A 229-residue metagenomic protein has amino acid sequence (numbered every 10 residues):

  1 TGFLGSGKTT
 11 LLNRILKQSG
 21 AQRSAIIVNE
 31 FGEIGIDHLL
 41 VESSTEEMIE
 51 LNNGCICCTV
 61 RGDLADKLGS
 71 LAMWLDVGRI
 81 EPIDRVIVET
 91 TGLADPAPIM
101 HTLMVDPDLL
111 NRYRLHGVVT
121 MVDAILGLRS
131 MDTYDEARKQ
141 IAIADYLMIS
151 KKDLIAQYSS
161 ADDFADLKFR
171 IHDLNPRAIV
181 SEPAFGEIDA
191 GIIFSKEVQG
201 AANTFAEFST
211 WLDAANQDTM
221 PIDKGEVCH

Functional and structural regions predicted by a protein language model:
T1, S6, T10-S130: Nucleotide-state-sensitive switch-loop elements of NTP-binding domains
D37, Y134-E136, D218-T219: Short beta-strand/turn micro-motifs at beta-sheet edges
S44, R114, I143, L174-P176: Short, structured coil segments at secondary-structure junctions
D95-I99, D132-T133, S159-D163, L167: Residues at alpha-helix caps and immediate loop-helix transition turns in enzyme cores, especially N- and C-cap
R114, E136, D163: Short acidic-hydrophobic sequence patches enriched in Asp/Glu that either
L128-I143: Flexible active-site lid/hinge loop adjacent to a nucleotide/diphosphate and Mg2+-phosphate binding pocket
K139, Y146, L154-H229: C-terminal accessory "lid"/substrate-recognition subdomains
